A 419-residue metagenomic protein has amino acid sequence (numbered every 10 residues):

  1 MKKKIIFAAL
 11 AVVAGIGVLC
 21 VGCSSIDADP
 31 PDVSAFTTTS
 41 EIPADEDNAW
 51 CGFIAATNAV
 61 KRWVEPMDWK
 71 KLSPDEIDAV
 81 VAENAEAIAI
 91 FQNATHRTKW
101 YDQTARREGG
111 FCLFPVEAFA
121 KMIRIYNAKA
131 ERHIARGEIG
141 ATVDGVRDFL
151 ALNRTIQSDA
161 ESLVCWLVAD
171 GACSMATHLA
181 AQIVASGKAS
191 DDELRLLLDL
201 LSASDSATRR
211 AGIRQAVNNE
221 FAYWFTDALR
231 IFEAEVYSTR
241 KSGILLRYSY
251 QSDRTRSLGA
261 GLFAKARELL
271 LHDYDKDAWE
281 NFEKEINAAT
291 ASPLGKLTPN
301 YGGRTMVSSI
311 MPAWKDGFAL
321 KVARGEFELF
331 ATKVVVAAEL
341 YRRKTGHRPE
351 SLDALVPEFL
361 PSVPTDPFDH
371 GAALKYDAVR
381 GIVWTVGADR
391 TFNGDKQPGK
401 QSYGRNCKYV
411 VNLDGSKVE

Functional and structural regions predicted by a protein language model:
K2-E419: Short acidic linear motifs
